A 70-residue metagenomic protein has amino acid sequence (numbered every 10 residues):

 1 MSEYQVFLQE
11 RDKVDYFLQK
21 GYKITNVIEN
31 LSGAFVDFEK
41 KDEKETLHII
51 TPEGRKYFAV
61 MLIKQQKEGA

Functional and structural regions predicted by a protein language model:
M1-A70: Terminus-proximal functional modules
